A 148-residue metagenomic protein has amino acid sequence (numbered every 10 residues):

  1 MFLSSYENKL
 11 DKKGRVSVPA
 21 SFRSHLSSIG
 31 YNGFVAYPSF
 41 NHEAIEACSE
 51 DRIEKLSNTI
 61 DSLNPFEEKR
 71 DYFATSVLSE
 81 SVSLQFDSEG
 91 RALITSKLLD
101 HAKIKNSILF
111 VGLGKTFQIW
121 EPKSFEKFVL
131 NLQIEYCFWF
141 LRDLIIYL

Functional and structural regions predicted by a protein language model:
M1-E7, K12-R15, S21-L84, S88-E89 (+1 more regions): Flexible "stalk/tail and boundary" regions
